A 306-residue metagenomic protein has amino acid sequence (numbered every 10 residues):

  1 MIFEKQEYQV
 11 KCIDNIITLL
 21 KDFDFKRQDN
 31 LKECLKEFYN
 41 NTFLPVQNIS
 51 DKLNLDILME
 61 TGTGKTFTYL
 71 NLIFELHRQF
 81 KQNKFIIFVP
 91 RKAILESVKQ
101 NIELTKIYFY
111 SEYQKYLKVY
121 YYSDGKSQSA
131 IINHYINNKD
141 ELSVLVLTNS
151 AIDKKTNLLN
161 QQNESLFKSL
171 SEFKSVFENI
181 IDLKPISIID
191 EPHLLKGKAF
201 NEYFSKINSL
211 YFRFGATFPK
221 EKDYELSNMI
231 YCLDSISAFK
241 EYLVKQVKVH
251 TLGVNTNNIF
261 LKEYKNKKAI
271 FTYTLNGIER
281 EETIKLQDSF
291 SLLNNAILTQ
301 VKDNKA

Functional and structural regions predicted by a protein language model:
F3-D51: N-terminal pre-P-loop "Q-motif" helix
I16, L72-L76: Hydrophobic residues on the short alpha-helix immediately C-terminal to a glycine-rich phosphate/catalytic loop
N48-L72: Walker A/P-loop
L58-T63, E191-L195, I207-S227, S235-Y242: Conserved helicase ATPase motor motifs in RecA-like P-loop NTPase domains
T68, K81-S123, T148-A151: Conserved Walker A/P-loop ATP-binding site and its immediately adjacent core in helicase/helicase-like ATPase domains
Y110-F167: Inter-Walker segment of RecA-like/P-loop motor cores
S150-R213: SF2 helicase catalytic motif II
D223-A306: Interdomain helical connector at the RecA1-RecA2 junction of SF1/SF2 helicase-like NTPases
